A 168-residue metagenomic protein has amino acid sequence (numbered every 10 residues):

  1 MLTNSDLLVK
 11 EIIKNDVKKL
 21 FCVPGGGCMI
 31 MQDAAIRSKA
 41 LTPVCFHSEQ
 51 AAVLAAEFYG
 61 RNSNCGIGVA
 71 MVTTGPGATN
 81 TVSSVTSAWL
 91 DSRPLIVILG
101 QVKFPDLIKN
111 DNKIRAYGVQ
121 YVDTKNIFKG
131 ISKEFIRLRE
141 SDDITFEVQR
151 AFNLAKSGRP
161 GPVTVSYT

Functional and structural regions predicted by a protein language model:
M1-T168: N-terminal alpha/beta PP-like core and its mobile active-site loop of ThDP/TPP-dependent enzymes
